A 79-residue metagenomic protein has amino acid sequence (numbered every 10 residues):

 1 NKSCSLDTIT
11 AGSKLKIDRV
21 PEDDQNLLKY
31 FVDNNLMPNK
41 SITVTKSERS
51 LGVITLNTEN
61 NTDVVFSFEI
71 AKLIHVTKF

Functional and structural regions predicted by a protein language model:
N1-I70: Mid-protein regulatory/catalytic core that forms ligand/cofactor-binding pockets and protein-protein interaction
F68-F79: Short, charged, intrinsically disordered terminal tails
